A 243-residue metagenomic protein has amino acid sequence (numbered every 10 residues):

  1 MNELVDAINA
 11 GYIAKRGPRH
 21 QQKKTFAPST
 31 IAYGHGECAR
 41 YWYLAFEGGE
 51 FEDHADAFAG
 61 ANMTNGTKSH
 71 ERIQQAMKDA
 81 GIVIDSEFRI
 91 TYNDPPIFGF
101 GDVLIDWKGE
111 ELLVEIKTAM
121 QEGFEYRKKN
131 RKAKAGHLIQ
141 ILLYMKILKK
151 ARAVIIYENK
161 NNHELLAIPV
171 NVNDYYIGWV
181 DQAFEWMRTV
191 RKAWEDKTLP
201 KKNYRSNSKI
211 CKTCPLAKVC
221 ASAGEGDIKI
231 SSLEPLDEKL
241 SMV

Functional and structural regions predicted by a protein language model:
M1-L113, A119-Y126, A135: Metal-dependent nuclease catalytic cores that hydrolyze phosphodiester bonds in DNA/RNA, characterized by
N2-A7, R131-K132, L143, I147-V243: Metal-dependent nuclease catalytic regions and adjoining charged, substrate-binding loops involved in nucleic-acid end
K23-G34, E115, P169-G178, L236-D237: General structural signal for secondary-structure boundaries
K68, R72, I139-L143, I147: Short amphipathic alpha-helical face segments that pack within enzyme cores and frequently flank/anchor catalytic
K117-T118, N159: Short, small-residue-rich loop/turn micro-motifs
